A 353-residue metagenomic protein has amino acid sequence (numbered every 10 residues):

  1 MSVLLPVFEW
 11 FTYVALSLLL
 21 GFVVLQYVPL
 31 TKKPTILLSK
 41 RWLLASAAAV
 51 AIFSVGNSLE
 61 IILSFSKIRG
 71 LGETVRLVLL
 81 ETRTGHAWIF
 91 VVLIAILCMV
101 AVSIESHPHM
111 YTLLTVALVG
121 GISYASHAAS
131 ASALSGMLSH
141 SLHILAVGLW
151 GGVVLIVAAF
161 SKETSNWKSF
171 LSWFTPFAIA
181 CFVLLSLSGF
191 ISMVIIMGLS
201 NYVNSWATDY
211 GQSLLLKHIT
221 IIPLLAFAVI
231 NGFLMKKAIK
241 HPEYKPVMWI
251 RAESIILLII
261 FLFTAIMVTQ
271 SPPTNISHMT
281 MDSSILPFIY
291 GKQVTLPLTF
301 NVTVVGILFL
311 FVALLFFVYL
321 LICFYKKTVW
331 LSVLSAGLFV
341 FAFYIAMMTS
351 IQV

Functional and structural regions predicted by a protein language model:
M1-V353: Polytopic transmembrane helical bundles with strong interfacial aromatic enrichment
